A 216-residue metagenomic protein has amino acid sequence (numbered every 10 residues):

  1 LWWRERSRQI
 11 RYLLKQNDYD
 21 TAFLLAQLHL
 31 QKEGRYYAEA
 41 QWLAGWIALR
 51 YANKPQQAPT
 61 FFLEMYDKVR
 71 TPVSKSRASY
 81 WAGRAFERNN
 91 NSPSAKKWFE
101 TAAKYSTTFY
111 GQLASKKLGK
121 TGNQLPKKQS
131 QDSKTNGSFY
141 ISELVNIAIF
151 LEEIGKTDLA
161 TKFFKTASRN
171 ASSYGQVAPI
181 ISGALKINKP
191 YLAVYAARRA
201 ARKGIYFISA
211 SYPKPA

Functional and structural regions predicted by a protein language model:
L1-A216: Cell-wall glycan-active module
